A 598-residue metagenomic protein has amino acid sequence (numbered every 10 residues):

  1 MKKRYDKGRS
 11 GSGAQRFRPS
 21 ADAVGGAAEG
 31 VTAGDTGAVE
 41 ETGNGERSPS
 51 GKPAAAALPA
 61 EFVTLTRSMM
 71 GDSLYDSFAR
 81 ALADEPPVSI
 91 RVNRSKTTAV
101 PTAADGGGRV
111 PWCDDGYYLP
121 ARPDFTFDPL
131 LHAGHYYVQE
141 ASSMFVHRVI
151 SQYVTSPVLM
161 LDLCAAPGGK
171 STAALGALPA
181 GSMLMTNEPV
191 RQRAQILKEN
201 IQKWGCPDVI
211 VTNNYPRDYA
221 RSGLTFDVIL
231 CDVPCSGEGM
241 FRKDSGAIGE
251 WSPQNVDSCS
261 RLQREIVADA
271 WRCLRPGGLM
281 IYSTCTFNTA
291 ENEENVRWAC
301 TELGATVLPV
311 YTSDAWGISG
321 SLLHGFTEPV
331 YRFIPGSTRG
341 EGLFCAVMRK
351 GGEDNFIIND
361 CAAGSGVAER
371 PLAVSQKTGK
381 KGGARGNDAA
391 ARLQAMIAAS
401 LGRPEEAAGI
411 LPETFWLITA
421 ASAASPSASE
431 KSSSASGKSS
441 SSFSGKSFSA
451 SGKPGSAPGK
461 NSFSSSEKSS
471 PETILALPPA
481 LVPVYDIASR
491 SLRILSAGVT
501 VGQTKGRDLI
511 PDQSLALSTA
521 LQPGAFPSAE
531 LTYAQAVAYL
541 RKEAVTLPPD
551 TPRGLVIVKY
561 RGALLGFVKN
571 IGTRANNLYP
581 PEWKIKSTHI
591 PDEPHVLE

Functional and structural regions predicted by a protein language model:
K2-A23, G30, G34, G45-T102 (+1 more regions): Polybasic, low-complexity RNA-engagement segments
E85-F145: Conserved AdoMet
P157-C164: Conserved class I S-adenosyl-L-methionine
P167-A180: Conserved SAM-binding loop of SAM-dependent methyltransferases across substrates and taxa, primarily the Class I
P179, L274-P276: Helix-to-beta-strand junctions that scaffold the AdoMet/dcAdoMet cofactor pocket in Class I SAM-dependent enzymes
M183-E188: Conserved SAM-binding motif I beta-strand of class I
P189-G223: S-adenosyl-L-methionine
Q192, D227-A268, C285-N292, Y311-G317: Mobile active-site "lid"/loop adjacent to the S-adenosyl-L-methionine
